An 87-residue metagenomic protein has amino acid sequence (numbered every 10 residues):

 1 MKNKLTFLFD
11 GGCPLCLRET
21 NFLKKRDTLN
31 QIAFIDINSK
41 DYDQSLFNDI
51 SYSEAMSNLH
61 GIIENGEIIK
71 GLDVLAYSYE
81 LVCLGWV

Functional and structural regions predicted by a protein language model:
M1-R26, Q31: Local sequence-structure signature of Cys/Sec-based thiol-disulfide redox active-site neighborhoods
P14, T20, K40-D41, L75: Alpha-helix N-cap/helix-start and coil->helix boundary motif
N30-Y42: Thiol-based oxidoreductase modules, predominantly thioredoxin-like and allied folds used for disulfide exchange
D43-V87: Thiol/selenol-based redox catalytic cores and closely related redox-interacting motifs
